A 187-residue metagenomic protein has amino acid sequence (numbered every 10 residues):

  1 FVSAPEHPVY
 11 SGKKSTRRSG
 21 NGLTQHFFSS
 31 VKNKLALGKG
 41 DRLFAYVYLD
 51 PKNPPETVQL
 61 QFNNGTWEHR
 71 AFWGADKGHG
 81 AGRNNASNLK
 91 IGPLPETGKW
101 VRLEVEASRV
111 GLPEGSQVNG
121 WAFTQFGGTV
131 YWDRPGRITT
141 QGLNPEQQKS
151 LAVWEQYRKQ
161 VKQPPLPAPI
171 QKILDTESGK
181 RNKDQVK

Functional and structural regions predicted by a protein language model:
F1-V2, W100: Short glycine-aromatic motifs
V2-F27: Short carbohydrate-recognition loop motifs
P5-E6, K34-G38, N64-G65, A168-G179: Phosphate-binding glycine-rich loops and adjacent basic patches that engage nucleotide phosphates, nucleic-acid
R18-Q117, Q125-V153: Extracellular ligand-binding interfaces
Q141-K187: Substrate/cofactor-recognition hotspot
